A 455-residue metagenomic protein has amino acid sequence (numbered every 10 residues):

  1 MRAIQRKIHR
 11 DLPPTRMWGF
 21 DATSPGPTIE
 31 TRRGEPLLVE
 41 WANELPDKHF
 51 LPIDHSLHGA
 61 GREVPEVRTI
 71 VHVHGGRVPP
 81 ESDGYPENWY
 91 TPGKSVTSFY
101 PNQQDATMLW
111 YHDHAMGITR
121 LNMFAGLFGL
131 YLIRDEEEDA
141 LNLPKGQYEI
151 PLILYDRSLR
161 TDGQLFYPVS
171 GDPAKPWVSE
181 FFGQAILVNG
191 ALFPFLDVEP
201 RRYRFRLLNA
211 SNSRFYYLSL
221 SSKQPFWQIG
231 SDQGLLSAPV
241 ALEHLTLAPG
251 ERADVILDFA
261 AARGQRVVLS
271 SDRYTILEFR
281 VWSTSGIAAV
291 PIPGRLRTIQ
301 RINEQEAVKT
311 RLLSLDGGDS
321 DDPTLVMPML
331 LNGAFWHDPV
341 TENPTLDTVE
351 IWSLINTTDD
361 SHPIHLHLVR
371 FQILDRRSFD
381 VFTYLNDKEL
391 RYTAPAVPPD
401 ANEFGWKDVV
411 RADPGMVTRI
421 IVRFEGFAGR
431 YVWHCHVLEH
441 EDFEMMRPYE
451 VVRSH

Functional and structural regions predicted by a protein language model:
M1-R134, N142, R214-T246, V267-D272 (+3 more regions): Histidine- and aromatic-enriched segments that form or immediately flank copper-ligand environments
M1-R6, Q147-S170, L296-V326: Predominantly extracellular/luminal regions of secreted and cell-surface proteins, especially disulfide-bonded
P13-T15, E66-R68, Q147-E149, F181-G183 (+2 more regions): Sequence-level motif detector for i,i+2 pairs with an aromatic at +2
P14-W18, P86-N88, L143-P151, F166-P173 (+3 more regions): Short intrinsically disordered coil segments
V78-T91, S158, D162, F166-A307: Histidine- and aromatic-rich segments of cupredoxin/plastocyanin-like copper-binding domains
A115, E137, S158, F259 (+1 more regions): Flexible, active-site-proximal loop/turn residues at the rims of small-molecule/cofactor binding pockets and catalytic
G126-Q147, I153, I276, V281-E304 (+1 more regions): Extracytoplasmic/periplasmic copper-protein system
E149, D156, E251, E350 (+1 more regions): Acidic-residue sensor for enzyme active/binding pockets
